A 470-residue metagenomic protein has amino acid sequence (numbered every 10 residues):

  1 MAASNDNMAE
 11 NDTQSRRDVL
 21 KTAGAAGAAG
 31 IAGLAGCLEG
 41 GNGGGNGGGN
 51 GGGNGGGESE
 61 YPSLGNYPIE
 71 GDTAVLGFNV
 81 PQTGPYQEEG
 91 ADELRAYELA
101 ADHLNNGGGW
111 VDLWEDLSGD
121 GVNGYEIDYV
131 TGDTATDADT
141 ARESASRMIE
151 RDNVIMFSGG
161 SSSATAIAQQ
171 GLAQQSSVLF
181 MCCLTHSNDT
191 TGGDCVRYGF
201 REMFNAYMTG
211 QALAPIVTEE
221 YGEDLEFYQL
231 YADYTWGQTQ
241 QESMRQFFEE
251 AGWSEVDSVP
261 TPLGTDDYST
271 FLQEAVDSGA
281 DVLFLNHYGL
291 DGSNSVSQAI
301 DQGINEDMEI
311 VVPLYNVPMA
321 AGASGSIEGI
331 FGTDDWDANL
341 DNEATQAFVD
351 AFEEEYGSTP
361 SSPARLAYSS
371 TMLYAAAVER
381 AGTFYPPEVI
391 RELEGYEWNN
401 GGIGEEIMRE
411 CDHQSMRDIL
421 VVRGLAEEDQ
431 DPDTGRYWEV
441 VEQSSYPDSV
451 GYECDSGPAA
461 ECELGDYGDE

Functional and structural regions predicted by a protein language model:
M1-S15: N-terminal secretory signal peptides
N11-L20, A25, L34-A35: Twin-arginine (Tat) signal peptide motif
C37-N54: Bacterial lipoprotein signal-peptidase II cleavage site
E58-E98, D102, D133-A138, S161-S162 (+3 more regions): Extracytoplasmic "Venus flytrap"
P62-S63, D139, E143, R151-V259 (+2 more regions): Extracytoplasmic ligand/sensor domains, especially the bilobed periplasmic-binding protein
A96-Y129: Signal peptide-proximal N-terminal region of secreted/periplasmic/extracellular or secretory-lumen proteins
A299-Y368, G451, D455-E461, G465-G468: Extracellular/periplasmic periplasmic-binding protein-like sensory domains
G401-E470: Solvent-exposed, acidic/polar segments of extracytosolic/periplasmic ligand-binding ectodomains
